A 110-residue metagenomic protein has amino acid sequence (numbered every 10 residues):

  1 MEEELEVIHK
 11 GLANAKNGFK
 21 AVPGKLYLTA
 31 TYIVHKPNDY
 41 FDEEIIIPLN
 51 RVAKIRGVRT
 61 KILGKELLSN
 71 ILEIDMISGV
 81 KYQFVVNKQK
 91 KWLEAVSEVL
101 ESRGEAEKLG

Functional and structural regions predicted by a protein language model:
M1-L28, E43-I46, E66, D75-G110: Anionic N-terminal interaction surfaces
N14-A15, I33-H35: Hydrophobic alpha-helical segments, principally membrane-spanning helices and signal/leader peptides
T31, P37-Y40, G57-T60, I77 (+1 more regions): Surface loops and adjacent helix of pleckstrin homology
I33, I46-K61: Phosphoinositide-dependent membrane-docking surfaces
V34, I71-E73: Short, hydrophobic/aromatic-rich beta-strand segments within well-structured domains
Y40-E43, R56-N70: Short acidic, Gly/Pro-enriched loop/turn segments at secondary-structure junctions
